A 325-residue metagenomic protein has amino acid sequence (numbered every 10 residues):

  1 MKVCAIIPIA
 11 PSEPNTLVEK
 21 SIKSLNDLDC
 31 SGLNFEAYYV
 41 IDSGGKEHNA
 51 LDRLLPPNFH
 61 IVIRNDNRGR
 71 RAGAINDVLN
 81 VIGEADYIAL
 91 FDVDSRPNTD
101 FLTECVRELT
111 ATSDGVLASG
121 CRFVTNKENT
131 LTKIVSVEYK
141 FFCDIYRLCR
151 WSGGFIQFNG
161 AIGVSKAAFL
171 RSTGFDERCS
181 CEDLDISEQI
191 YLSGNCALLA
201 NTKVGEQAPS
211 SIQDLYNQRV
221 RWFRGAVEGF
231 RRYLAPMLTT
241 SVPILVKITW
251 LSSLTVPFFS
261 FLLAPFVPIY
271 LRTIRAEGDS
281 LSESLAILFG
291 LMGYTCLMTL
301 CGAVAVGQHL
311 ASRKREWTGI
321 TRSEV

Functional and structural regions predicted by a protein language model:
M1-S24: N-proximal low-complexity "stem/linker" segments adjacent to membrane-targeting elements
S21-N34: Short, acidic, metal-binding catalytic loop of nucleotide-sugar glycosyltransferases
S24, V40-A50, D66-R68, R96: A conserved acidic beta->alpha catalytic loop
D52-G73, V81: Conserved donor nucleotide-binding strand/loop of the catalytic core
R70-D77, T99-T173, E177, Y216 (+1 more regions): Long helical/loop segments within the catalytic core of UDP-sugar-dependent glycosyltransferases, especially the large
A85-R96: Short beta-strand-to-loop acidic/aromatic patch adjacent to the donor-nucleotide binding site
R178, S187-G205: Catalytic donor-sugar/metal-binding loop of nucleotide-sugar-dependent glycosyltransferases
A235-L251, P265-V325: Juxtamembrane C-terminal module of membrane proteins
